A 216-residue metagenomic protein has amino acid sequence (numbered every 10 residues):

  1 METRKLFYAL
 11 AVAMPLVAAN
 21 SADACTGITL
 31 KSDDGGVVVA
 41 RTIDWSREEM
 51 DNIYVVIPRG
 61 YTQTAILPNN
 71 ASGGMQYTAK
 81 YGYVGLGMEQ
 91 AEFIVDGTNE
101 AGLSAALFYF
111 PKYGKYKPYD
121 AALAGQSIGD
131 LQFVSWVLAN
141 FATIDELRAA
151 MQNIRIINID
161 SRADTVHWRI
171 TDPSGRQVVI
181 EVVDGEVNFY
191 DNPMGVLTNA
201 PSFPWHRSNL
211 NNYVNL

Functional and structural regions predicted by a protein language model:
M1-A9: Bacterial N-terminal signal peptides that target proteins for export
Y8-L16: Hydrophobic helical h-region of N-terminal Sec-dependent signal peptides in bacterial secretory/periplasmic proteins
V17-A24: Sec/Tat signal peptide C-region and signal peptidase I cleavage site
A24-A122, R162: A contiguous strand-loop segment
N69-Y83, F141-D145, A149, W205-L216: A short, charged
L123-R155: Alpha/propeptide regions of enzymes that mature by internal proteolysis
D145-T171, R176-V179: Active-site periphery "cap/insert" segments of enzyme catalytic domains
T165-L216: Extended amphipathic alpha-helical segments with heptad-repeat/coiled-coil character used for oligomerization, fusion
